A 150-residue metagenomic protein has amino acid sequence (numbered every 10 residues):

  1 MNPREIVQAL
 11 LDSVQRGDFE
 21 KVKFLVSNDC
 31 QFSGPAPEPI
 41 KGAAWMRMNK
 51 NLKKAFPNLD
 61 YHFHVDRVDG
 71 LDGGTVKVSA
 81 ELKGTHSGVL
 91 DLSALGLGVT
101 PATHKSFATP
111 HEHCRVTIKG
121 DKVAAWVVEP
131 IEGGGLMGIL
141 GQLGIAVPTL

Functional and structural regions predicted by a protein language model:
M1-L150: C-terminal and inter-domain tail/linker signature
